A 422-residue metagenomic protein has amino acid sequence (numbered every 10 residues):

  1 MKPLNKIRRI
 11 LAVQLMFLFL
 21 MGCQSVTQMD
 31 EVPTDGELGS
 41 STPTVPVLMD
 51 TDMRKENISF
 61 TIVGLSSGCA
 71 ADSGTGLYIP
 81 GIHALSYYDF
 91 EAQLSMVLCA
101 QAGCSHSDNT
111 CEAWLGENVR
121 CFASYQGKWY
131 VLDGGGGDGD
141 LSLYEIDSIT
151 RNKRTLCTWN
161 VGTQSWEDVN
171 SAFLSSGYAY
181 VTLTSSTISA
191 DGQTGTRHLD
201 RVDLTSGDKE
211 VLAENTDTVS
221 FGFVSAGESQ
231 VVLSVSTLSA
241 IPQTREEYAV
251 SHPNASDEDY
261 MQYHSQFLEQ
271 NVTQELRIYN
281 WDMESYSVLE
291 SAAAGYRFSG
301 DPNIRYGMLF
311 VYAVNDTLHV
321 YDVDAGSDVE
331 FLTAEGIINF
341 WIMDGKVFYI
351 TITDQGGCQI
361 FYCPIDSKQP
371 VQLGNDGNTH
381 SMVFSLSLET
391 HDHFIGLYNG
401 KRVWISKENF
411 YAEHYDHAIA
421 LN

Functional and structural regions predicted by a protein language model:
K2-L11: Bacterial N-terminal signal peptides that target proteins for export
F19-G22: C-terminal motif of bacterial Sec signal peptides marking the signal peptidase cleavage site
Q24-E31: Bacterial lipoprotein signal-peptidase II cleavage site
V26, G36-V63, A84-D108, G137-V161 (+5 more regions): Surface-exposed loop/turn elements that mediate protein-protein interactions on large endomembrane-trafficking
I62-D72, D108-S124, T163-S176, T216-E228 (+3 more regions): Repeated scaffold domains used in trafficking and secretory/extracellular systems, primarily beta-propellers
S67-H83, R120-G135, G177-S189, G227-A249 (+4 more regions): Short beta-strand elements that form the blades of beta-propeller/WD-repeat-like and other beta-sheet-rich scaffold
T182-I188, T196-H198, F221: A sequence/structural signal of beta-propeller blade repeats
